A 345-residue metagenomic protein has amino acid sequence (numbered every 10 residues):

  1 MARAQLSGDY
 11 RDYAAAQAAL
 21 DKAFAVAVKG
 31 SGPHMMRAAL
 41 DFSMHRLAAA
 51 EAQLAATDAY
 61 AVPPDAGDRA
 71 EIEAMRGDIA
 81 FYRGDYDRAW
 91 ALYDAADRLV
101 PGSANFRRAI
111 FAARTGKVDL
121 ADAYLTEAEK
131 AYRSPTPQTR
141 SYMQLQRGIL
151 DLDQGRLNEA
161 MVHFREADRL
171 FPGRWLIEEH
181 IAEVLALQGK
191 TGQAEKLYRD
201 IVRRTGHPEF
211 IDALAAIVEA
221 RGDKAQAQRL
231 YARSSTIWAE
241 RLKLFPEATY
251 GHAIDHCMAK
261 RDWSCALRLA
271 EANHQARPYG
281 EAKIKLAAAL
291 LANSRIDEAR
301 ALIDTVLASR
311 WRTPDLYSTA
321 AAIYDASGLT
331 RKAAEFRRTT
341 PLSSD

Functional and structural regions predicted by a protein language model:
A2-Q5, A39, D78, I110 (+6 more regions): Residue-level recognition of tetratricopeptide repeat
S7-Y10, M44, R83, T115 (+6 more regions): Structural motif corresponding to the intra-repeat A-B loop/turn of tetratricopeptide repeats
Y10-Y13, L47, Y86, V118 (+7 more regions): TPR-repeat structural position
V28, V62, G67, L99-P101 (+6 more regions): Short coil turns that delineate tetratricopeptide repeat
G32, G67, E71, S103-F106 (+6 more regions): Start-of-helix register in tetratricopeptide repeats
M36, E71, M75, R107 (+5 more regions): Canonical tetratricopeptide repeat
